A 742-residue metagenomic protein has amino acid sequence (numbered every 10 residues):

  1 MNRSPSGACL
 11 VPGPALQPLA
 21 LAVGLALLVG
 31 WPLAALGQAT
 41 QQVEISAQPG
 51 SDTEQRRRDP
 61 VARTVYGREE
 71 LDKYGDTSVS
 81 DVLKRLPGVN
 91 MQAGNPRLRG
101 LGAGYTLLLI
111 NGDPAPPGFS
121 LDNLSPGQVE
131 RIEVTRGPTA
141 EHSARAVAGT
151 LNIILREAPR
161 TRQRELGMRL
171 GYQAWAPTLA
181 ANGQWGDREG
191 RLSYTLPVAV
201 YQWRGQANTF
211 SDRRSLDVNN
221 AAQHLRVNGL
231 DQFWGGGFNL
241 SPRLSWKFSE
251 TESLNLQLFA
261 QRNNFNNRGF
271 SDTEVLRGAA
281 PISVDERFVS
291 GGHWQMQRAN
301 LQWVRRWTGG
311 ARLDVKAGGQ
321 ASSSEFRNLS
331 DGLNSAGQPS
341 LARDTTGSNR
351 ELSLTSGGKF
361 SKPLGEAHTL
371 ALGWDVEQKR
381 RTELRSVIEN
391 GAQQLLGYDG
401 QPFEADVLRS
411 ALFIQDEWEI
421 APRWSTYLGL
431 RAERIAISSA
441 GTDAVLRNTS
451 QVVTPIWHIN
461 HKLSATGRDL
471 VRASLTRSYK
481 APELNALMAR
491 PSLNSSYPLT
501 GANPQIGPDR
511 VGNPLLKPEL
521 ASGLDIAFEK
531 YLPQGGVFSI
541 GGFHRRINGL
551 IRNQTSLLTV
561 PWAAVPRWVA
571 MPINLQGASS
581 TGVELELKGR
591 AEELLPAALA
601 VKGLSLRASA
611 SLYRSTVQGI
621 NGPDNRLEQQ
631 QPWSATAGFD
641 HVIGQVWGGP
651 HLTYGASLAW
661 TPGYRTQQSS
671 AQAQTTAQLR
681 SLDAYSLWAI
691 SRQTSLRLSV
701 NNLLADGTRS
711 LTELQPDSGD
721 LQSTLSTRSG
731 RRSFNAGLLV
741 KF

Functional and structural regions predicted by a protein language model:
N2, W660-Q667, L687-F742: C-terminal beta-signal and adjacent terminal beta-strands/loops of Gram-negative outer-membrane beta-barrel proteins
V43-Y74, A103-L108, P159: N-terminal periplasmic "start-of-domain" segments of outer-membrane beta-barrel proteins
V79-V82, P96-R97, A146-M168, L179-A181: N-terminal periplasmic accessory domains that precede and gate Gram-negative outer-membrane beta-barrel machines
Q92-G137: Periplasmic plug
S241-N263, V289-G441, E586-E592, L606-R607: Face-selective signature of the C-terminal outer-membrane beta-barrel domain
F288, G292-M296, N349, Q401-V407 (+4 more regions): Outer-membrane beta-barrel signature, preferentially recognizing the C-terminal barrel domain of Gram-negative
S323, A436, R447, H461-G523 (+5 more regions): Surface-exposed extracellular loop regions of Gram-negative outer-membrane beta-barrel proteins, predominantly
S539-I547, A564-Y664: Gram-negative outer-membrane beta-barrel transporters
